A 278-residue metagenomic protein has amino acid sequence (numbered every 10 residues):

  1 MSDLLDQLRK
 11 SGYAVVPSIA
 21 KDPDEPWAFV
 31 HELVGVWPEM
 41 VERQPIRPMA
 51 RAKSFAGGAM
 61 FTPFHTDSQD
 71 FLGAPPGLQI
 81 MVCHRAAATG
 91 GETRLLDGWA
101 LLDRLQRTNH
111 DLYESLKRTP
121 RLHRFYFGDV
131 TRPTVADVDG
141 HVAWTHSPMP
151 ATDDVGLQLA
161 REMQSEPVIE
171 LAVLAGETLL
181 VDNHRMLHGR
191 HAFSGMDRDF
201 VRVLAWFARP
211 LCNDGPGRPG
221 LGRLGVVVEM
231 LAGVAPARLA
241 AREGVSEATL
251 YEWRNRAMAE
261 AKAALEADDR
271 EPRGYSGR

Functional and structural regions predicted by a protein language model:
M1-D3, E25-L33, S115, G225-E229 (+2 more regions): Solvent-exposed, well-ordered amphipathic alpha-helical segments that flank/support binding or catalytic loops
M1-P45: N-terminal non-catalytic cap/leader segment that marks the start of a structured domain
S2, R9, Y13, E42-N213: Active-site environment of non-heme Fe oxygenases that use a 2-His-1-carboxylate facial triad
I19-A20, S68, E243: Short glycine-rich, polar/acidic loop-and-turn segments at beta strand-coil junctions
P23-E25, F71, A248, E260: Short active-site-adjacent helix-start/loop capping segments
C212-R278: Residue-centric detector for conserved, function-critical "anchor" positions in compact interaction modules
